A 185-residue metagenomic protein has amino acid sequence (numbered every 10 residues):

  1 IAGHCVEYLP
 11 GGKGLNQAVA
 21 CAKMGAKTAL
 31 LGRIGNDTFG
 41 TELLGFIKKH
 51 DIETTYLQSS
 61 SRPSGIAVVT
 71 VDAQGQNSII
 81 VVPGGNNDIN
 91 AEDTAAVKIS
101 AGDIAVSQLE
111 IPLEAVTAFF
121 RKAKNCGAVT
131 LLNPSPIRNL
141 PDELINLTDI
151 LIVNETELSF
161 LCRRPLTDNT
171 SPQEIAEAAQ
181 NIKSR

Functional and structural regions predicted by a protein language model:
I1-R33, T38-I52: Glycine-rich phosphate/adenosyl-contacting loop at the front of the ribokinase-like
H4-E7, L31-N36, T54-S64, N133-S135 (+1 more regions): Beta-strand->loop->alpha-helix junctions that form or flank phosphate-binding loops in nucleotide-handling enzymes
R33, T55, S59, V69-I104 (+1 more regions): Conserved phosphate-binding/catalytic loop of the ribokinase/pfkB sugar-kinase fold
D37, N87, E110-E114, P134-R138: Short beta->alpha connector loops
D51, G84-A91, T130-I137: Short gly/ser/thr-rich secondary-structure transition/capping motifs
K122-R185: Conserved phosphate/ATP/ADP-binding segment of small-molecule kinases
